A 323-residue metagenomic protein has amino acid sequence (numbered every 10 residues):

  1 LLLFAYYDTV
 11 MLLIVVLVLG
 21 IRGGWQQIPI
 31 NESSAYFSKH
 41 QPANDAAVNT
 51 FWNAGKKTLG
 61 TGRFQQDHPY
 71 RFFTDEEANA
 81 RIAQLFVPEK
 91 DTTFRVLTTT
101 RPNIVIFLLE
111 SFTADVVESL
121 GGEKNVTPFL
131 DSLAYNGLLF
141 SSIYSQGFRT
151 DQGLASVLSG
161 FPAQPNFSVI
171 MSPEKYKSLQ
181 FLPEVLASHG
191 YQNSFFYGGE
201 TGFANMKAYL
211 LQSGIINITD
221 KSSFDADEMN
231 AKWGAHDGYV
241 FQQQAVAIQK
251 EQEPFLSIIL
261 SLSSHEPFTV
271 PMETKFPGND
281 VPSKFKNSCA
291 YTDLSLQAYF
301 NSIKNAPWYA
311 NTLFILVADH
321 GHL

Functional and structural regions predicted by a protein language model:
L2-Q26, A43: Internal/C-terminal transmembrane anchor helices
Q26-L323: Soluble catalytic regions of membrane-associated enzymes that act on cell-envelope and secretory-pathway components
